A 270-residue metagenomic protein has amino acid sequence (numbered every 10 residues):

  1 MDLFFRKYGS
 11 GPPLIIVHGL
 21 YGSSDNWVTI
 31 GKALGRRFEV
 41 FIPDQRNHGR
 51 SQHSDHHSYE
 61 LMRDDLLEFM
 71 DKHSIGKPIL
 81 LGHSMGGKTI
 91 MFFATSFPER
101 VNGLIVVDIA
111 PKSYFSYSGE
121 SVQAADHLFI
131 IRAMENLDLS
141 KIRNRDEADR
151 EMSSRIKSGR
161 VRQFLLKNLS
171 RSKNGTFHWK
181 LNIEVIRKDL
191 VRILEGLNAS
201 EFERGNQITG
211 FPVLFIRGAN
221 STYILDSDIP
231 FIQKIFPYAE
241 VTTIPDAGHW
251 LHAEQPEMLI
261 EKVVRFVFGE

Functional and structural regions predicted by a protein language model:
F4-H53: Conserved HGGG/HGGXW glycine-rich cap/lid loop of the alpha/beta-hydrolase fold
P13, E39, S74-I79, R100-G103 (+2 more regions): Structural signature of beta-strand start/N-cap positions in the alpha/beta core of ABC transporter nucleotide-binding
K32-G35, F41-M85, T89, T95 (+3 more regions): Active-site loop/oxyanion-hole signature of alpha/beta-hydrolase fold enzymes
D44-G49, A110, A247-G248: Short beta-to-alpha linker loops that shape the active-site pocket of alpha/beta-hydrolase fold enzymes
T95, N102-R145: Flexible "cap/lid" loop of the alpha/beta hydrolase fold
L139-I193: Conserved alpha/beta-hydrolase catalytic His-Asp/Glu region
K173-I235, E240-T243: Conserved serine/cysteine hydrolase catalytic core
Y238-E270: Catalytic active-site module of serine/aspartate enzymes centered on a nucleophile-bearing elbow/loop
